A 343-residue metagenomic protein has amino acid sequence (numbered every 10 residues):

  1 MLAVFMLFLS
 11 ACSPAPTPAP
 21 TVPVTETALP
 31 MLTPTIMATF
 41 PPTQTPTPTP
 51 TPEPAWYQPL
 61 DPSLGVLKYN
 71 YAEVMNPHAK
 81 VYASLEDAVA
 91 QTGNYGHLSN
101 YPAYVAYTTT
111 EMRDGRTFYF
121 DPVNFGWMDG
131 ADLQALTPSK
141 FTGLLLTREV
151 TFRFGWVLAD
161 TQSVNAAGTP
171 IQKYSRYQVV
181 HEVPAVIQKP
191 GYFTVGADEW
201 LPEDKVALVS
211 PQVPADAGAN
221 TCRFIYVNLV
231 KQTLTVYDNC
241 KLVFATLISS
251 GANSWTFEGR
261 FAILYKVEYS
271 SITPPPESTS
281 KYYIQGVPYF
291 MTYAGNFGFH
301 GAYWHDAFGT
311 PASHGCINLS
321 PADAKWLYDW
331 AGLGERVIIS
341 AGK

Functional and structural regions predicted by a protein language model:
L9-A11: C-terminal motif of bacterial Sec signal peptides marking the signal peptidase cleavage site
S13-A15: Bacterial signal peptide processing site
P23, L29-L32, I36-Y71, P122-F154 (+1 more regions): Boundary regions of SH3-family modules and the immediately adjacent low-complexity/disordered segments in eukaryotic
Y95-A131, Q172-A207: SH3/SH3-like beta-barrel superfamily modules
N124-G126, L133, D198-W200, V206 (+7 more regions): Solvent-exposed coil/turn segments that connect beta secondary-structure elements in extracytoplasmic/periplasmic
G143-P184: Short, solvent-exposed interaction modules
A167-R176, H181-T256: Cell wall/extracellular polymer interaction/catalysis modules
S210-N220, F244-A245, S254-K343: Exported/periplasmic cell-wall-interacting domains
